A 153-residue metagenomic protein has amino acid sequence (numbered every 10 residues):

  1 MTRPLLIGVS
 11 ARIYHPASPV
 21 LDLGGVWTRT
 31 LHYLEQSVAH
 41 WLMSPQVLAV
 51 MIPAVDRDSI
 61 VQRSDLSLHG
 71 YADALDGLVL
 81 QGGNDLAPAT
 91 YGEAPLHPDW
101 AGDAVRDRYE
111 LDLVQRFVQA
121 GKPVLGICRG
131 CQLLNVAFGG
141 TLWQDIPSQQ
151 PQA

Functional and structural regions predicted by a protein language model:
M1-P123, V136-F138, W143, P147-A153: N-terminal beta1-alpha1 cap of cysteine-dependent amidohydrolase-like domains
G126, C131: Glycine-rich beta-to-alpha active-site loop
